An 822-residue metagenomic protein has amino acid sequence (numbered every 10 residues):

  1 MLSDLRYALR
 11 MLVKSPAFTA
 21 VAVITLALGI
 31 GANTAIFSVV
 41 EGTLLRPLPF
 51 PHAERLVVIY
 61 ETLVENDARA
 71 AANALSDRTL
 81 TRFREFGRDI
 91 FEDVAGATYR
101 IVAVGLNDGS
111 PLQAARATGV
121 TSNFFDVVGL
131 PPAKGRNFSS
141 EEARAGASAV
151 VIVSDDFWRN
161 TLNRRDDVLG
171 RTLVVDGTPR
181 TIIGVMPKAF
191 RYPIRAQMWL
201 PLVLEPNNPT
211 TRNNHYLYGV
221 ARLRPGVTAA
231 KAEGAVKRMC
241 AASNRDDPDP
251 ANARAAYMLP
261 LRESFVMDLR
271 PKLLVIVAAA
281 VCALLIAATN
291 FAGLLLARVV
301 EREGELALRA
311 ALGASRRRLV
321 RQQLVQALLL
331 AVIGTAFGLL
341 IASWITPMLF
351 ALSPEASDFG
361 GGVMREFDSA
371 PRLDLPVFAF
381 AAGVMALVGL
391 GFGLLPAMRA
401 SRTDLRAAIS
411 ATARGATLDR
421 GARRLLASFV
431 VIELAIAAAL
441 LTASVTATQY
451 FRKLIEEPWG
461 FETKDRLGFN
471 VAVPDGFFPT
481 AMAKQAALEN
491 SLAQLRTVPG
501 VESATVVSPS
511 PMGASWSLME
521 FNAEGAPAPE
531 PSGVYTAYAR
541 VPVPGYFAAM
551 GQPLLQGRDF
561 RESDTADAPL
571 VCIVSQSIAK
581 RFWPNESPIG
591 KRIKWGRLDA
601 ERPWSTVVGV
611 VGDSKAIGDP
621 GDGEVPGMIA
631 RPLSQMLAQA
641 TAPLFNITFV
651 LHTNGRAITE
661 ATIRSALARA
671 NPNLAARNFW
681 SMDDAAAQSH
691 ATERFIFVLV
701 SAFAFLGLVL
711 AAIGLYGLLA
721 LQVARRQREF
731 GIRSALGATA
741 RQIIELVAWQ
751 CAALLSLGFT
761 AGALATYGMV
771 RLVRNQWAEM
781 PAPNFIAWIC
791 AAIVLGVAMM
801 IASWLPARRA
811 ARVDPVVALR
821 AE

Functional and structural regions predicted by a protein language model:
M1-T19, L261-V266, L295-R321, V325 (+2 more regions): Alpha-helical transmembrane segments of integral membrane proteins
M1-V21, F50, A72, P111 (+14 more regions): Membrane-helix entry/capping segments
S15-T43, I286-T289, A331-A336, L426-Y450 (+2 more regions): Short, strongly hydrophobic transmembrane alpha-helices
L28-T62, L296, T346-A356, I436-D465 (+2 more regions): Alpha-helical transmembrane segments
I36, A292, L328-L405, Q449 (+1 more regions): Small-residue-rich transmembrane alpha-helices
E41, L48-I101, N214-V220, L259 (+4 more regions): Membrane-proximal extracellular/periplasmic loop immediately following the first transmembrane helix
V102, R116-S140, S148-L274, P347-S353 (+1 more regions): Mid-to-C-terminal secondary-structure elements that act as membrane-proximal/extracytoplasmic interface segments
T289-A331, A416, I713-A752, R809 (+1 more regions): Interfacial "coupling" helices/loops that link adjacent transmembrane helices in transporter permeases
